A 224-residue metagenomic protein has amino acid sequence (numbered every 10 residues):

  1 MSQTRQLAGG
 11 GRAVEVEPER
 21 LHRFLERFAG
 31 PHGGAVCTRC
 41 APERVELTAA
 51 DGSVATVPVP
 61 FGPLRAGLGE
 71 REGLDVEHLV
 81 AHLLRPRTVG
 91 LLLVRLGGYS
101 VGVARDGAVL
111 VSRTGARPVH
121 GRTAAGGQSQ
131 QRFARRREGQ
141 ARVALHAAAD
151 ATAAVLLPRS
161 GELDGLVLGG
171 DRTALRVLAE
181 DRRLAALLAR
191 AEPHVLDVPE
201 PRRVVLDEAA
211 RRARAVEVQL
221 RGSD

Functional and structural regions predicted by a protein language model:
M1-D224: Terminal alpha-helical anchor/extension segments at protein ends
